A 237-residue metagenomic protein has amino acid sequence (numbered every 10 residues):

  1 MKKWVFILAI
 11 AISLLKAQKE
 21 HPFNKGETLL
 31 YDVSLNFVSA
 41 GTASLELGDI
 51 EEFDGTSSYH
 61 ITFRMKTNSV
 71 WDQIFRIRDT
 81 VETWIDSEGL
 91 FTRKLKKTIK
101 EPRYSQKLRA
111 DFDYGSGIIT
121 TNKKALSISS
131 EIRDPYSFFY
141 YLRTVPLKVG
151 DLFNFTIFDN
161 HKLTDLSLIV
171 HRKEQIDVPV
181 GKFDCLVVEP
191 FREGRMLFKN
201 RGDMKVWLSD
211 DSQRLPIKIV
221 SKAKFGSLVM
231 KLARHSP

Functional and structural regions predicted by a protein language model:
V5-A17: Hydrophobic h-region of N-terminal signal peptides that target proteins for export in Gram-negative bacteria
L8, I132-Y136, V170: Low-complexity, intrinsically disordered regions enriched in charged/polar residues
I10-S13, S137, L142, K173: A general, composition-driven signal for non-globular sequence regions
Q18-F112, L147-P237: Acidic, serine/threonine-rich low-complexity disordered tracts
E101-T144: Hydrophobic, well-structured mid-protein blocks that either form specific transmembrane helices
